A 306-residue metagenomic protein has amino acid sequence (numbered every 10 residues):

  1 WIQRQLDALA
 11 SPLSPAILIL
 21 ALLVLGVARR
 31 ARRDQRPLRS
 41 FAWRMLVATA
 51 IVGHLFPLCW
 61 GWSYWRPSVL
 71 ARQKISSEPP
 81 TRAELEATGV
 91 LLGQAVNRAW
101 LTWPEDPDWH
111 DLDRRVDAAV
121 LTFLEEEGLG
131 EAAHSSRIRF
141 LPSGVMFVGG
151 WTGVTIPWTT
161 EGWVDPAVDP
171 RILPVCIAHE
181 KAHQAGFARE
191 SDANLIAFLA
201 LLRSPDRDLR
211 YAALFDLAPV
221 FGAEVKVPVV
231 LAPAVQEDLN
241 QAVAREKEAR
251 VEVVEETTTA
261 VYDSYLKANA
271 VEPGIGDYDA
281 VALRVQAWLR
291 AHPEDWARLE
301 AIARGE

Functional and structural regions predicted by a protein language model:
W1-A31: Membrane-embedded alpha-helical segments of integral membrane proteins
L23-R30, L38-A71: Transmembrane alpha-helices and immediately adjacent membrane-cytoplasm interface residues in multi-pass integral
R72-V90: Short extracytoplasmic/periplasmic juxtamembrane "stem" segments immediately C-terminal to an N-terminal membrane anchor
W100-P166, P170: Auxiliary, metal-adjacent structural segments of Zn-dependent hydrolase domains
L173-F187, S191-N194, F198-L199: Active-site recognition of the HExxH zinc-binding catalytic motif
R189-D216: Post-HEXXH active-site segment of zinc metalloproteases
L214-A234: Acidic/histidine-rich catalytic neighborhood
V235-E306: Pan-zinc metallopeptidase signature
